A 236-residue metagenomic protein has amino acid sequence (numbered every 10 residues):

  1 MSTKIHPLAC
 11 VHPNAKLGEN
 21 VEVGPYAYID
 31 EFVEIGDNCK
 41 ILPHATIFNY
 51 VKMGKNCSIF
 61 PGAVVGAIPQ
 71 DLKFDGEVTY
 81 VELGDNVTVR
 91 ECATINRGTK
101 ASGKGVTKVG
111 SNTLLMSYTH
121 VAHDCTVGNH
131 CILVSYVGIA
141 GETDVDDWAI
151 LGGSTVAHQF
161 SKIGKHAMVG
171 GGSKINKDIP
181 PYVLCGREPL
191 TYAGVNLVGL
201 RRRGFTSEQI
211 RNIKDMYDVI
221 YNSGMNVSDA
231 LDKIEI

Functional and structural regions predicted by a protein language model:
K4-G186, L190-T191: Structural signal for interior beta-strand "rungs" in well-ordered beta-sheet cores of soluble enzyme domains
D146, V198, Y217-D218: N-terminal hydrophobic or amphipathic segments with adjacent small-residue motifs that include Sec signal peptides
P189-S207: SDR active-site lid
R202-I236: An accessory alpha-helical subdomain
